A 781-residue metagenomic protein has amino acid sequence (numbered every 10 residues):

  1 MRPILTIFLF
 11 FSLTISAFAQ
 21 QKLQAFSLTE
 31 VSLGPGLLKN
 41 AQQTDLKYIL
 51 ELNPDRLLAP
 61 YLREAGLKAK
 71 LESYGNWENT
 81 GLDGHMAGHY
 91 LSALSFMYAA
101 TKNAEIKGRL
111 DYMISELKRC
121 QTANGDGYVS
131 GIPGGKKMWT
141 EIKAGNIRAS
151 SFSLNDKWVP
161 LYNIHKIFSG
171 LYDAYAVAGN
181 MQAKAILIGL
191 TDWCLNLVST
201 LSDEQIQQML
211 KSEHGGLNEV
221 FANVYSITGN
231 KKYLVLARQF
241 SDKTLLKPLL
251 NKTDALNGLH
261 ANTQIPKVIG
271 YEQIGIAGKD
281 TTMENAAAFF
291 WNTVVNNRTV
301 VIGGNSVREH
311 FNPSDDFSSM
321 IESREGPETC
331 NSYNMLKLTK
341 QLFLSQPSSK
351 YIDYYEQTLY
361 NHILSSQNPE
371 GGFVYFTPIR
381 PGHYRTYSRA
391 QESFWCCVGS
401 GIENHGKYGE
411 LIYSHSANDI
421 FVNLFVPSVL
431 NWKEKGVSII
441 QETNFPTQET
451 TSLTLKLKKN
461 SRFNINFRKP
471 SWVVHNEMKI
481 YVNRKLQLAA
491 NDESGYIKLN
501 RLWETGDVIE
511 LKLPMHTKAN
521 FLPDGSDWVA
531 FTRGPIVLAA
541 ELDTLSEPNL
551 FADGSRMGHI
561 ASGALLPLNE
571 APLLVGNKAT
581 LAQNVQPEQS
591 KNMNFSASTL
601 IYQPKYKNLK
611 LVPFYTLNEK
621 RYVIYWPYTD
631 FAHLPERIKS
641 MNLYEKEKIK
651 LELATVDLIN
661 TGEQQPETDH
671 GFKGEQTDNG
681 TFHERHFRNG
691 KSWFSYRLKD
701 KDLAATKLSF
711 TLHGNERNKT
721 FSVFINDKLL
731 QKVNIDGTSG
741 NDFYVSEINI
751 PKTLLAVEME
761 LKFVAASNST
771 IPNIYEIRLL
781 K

Functional and structural regions predicted by a protein language model:
M1-Q20: Bacterial Sec-dependent N-terminal signal peptides
Q20-A104, G108, R119, W139-V177 (+6 more regions): Aromatic (Trp/Tyr) and acidic
G135-W158, K184, I188-Q208: Asp-box/WD-like beta-propeller blade repeats and closely related beta-sheet repeat scaffolds
T191-W193, V198, E204, Q208-G215 (+2 more regions): Solenoidal tandem-repeat scaffolds enriched in leucines and small polar residues
A287, I352-N361, S366-K456, D492 (+5 more regions): C-terminal beta-rich recognition modules with glycine/proline-rich loops and embedded aromatic residues
S461-I465, N476-M478, T706, R717-F721: Short beta-strand/loop motifs in extracellular/secreted proteins, especially within beta-sandwich accessory domains
K485-G506, K512-S526, K673-K707, T711-K781: Beta-strand-rich ligand-recognition modules
